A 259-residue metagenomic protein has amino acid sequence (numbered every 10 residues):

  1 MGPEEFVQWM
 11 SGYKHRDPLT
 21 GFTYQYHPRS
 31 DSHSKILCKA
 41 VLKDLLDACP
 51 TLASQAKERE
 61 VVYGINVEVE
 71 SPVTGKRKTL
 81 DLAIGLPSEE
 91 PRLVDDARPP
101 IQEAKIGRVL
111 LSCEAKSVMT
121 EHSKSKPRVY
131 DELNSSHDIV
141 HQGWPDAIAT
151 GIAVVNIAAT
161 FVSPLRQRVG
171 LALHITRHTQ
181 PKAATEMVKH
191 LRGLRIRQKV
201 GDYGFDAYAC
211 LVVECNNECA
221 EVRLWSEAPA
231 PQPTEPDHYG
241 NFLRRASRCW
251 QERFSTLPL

Functional and structural regions predicted by a protein language model:
M1-E70, I157-L259: C-terminal tail/extension regions appended to the core domain(s) of diverse proteins
F6, A104-C113: Short coil-to-beta-strand
E58-I106: Active-site metal-binding core of divalent-cation-utilizing nuclease and nuclease-like domains
L82, V109-S117, L133: Conserved catalytic cores of phosphodiester-cleaving nucleases, focusing on short active-site segments
C113-V118, A153-I157: Short loop/turn segments at strand-loop or loop-helix junctions that form parts of catalytic or ligand-binding pockets
K116-R128: Surface-exposed cleft-lining segments at the edges of enzyme active sites
S135-G143: Substrate-engagement module of ASCE P-loop NTPases
G143-S163: Nucleic-acid nuclease catalytic cores
